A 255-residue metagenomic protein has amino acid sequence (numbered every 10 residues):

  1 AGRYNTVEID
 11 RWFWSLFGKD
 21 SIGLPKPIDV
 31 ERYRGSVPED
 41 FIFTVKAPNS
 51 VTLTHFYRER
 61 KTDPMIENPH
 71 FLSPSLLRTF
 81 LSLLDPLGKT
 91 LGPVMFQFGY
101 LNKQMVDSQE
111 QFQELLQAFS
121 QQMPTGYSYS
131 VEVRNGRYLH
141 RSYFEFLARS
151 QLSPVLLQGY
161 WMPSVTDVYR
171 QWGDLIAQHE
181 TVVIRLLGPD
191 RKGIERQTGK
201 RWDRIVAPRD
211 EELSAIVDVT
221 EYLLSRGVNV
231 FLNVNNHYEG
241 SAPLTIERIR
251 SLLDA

Functional and structural regions predicted by a protein language model:
A1-A255: Residues lining hydrophobic/aromatic ligand-binding pockets adjacent to catalytic sites
